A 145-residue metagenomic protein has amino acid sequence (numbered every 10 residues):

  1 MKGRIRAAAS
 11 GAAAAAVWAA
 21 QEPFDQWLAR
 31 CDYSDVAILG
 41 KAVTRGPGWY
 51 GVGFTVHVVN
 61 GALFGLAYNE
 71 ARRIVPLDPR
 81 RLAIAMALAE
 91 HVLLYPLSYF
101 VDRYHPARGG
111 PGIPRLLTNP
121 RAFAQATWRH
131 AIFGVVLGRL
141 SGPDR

Functional and structural regions predicted by a protein language model:
M1-R145: Short amphipathic, positively biased membrane-proximal segments that drive organelle/inner-membrane targeting
